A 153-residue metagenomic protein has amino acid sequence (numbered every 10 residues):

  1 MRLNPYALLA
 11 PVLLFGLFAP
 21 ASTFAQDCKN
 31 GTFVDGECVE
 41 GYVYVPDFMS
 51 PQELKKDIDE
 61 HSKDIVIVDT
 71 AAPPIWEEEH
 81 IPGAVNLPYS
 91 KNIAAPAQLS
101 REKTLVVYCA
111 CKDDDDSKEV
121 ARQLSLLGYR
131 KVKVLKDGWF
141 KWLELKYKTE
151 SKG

Functional and structural regions predicted by a protein language model:
R2-L9, L14-V66, I75, G153: Flexible, polar/low-complexity N-terminal or interdomain linker segments that lie immediately upstream of folded
P5, F24-V43, D116-K148: Thiolate-centered catalytic microenvironments shared by cysteine-dependent enzyme domains
P20-S22, I81, W139: A generic alpha-helix preference that emphasizes hydrophobic side chains
E40-D113, E119: Positively charged, proline/Ser/Thr-rich regional signature most characteristic of the Rhodanese/CDC25-like
R101-K103, Y147-S151: Short, surface-exposed amphipathic charged segments that create phosphate/polyanion-binding patches used for binding
